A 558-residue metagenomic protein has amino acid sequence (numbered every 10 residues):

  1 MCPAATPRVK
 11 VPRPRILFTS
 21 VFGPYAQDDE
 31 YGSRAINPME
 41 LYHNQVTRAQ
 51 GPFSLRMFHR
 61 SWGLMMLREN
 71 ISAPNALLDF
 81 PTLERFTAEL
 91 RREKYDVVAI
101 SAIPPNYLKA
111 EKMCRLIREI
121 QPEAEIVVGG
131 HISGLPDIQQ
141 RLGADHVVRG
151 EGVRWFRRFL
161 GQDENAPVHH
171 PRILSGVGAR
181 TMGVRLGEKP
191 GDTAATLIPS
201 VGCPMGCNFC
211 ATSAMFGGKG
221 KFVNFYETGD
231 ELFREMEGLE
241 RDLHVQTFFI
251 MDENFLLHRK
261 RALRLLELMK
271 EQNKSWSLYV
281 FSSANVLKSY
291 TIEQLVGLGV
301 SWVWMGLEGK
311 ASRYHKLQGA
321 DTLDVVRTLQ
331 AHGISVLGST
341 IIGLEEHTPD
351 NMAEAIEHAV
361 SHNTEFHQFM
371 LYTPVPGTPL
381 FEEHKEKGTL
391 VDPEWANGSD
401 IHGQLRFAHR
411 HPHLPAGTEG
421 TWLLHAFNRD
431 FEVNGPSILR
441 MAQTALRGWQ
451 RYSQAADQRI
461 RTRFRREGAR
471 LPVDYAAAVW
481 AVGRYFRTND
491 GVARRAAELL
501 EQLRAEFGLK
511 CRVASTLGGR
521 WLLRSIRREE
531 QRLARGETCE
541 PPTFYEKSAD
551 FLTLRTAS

Functional and structural regions predicted by a protein language model:
M1-L41, R91-D96, H402-S558: Radical SAM enzyme core and accessory elements
C2-H244: Acidic, low-complexity intrinsically disordered segments
F18, I100, V128, I250-D252 (+2 more regions): Conserved beta-strand positions
Y25-D28, G134-I138, G218, K260 (+3 more regions): Flexible glycine/acidic-rich beta-alpha junction loops that bind and position SAM and/or redox cofactors in anaerobic
L67-A76, D242-L243, Q272, T328-V336 (+3 more regions): A structural motif corresponding to the C-terminal end of an alpha-helix and its immediate exit/capping segment
Q139-R158, I292, G297-V303, E354-F369: Structural recognition of alpha->loop->beta junctions
A179-L337, I342-L344, D350-E357: Radical SAM [4Fe-4S] cluster-binding motif and immediate context
